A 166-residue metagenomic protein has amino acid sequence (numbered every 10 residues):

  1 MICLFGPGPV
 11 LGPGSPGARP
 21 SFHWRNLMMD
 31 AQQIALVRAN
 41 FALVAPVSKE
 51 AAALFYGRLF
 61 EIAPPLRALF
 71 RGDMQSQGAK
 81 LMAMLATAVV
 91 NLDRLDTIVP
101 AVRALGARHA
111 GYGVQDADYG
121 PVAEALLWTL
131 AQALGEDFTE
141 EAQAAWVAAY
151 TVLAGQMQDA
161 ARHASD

Functional and structural regions predicted by a protein language model:
P7: Acidic (Asp/Glu) carboxylate-rich active-site/surface patches
V10-M28: Short, Lys/Arg-enriched N-terminal segments with co-localized hydrophobic residues within the first ~10-30 amino acids
M28-D166: Globin-like tetrapyrrole-binding proteins
